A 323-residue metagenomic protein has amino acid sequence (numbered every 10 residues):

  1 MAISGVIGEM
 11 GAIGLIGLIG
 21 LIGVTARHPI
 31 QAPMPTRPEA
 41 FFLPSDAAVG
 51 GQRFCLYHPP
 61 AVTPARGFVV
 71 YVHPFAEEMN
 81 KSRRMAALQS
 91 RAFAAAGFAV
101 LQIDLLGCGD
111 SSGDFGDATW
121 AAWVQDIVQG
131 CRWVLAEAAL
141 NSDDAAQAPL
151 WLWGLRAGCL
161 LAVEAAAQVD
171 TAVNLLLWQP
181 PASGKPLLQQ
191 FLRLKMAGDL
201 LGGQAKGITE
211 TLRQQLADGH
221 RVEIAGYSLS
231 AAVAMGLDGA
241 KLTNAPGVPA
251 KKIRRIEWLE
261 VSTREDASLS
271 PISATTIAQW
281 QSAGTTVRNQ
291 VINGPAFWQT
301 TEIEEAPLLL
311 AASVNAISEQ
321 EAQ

Functional and structural regions predicted by a protein language model:
M1-A26: Small-residue-biased low-complexity repeat regions
A32-G67: N-terminal cap/lid segment of alpha/beta-hydrolase-fold proteins
P60-D104: Short, surface-exposed "cap/lid" segments of acyl-processing enzymes
F75, A99-G109, P181, N293-P295: Short beta-to-alpha linker loops that shape the active-site pocket of alpha/beta-hydrolase fold enzymes
C108-N141, A146: Catalytic nucleophile-loop/oxyanion-hole region of alpha/beta-hydrolase and closely related hydrolase-like folds
W151-A162, Q179: Gly/Ala-rich beta-loop-alpha elbow adjacent to hydrolase catalytic centers
E164-Q168: Active-site signature of alpha/beta-hydrolase-fold catalytic machinery across serine- and Asp/Cys-nucleophile hydrolases
V169-A283, V287-V314: The alpha/beta-hydrolase serine catalytic core
